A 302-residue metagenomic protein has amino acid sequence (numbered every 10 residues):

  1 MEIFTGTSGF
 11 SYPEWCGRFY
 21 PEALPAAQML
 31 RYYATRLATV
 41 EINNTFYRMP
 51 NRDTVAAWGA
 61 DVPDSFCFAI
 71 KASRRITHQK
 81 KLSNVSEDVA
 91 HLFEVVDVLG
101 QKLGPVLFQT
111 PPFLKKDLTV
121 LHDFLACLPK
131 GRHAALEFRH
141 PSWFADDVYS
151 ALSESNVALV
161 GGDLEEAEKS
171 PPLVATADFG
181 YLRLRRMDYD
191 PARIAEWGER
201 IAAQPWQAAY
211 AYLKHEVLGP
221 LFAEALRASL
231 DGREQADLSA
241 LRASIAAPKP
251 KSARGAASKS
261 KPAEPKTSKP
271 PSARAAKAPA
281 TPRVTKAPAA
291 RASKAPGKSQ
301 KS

Functional and structural regions predicted by a protein language model:
M1-A278, P282-S302: Residues lining hydrophobic/aromatic ligand-binding pockets adjacent to catalytic sites
